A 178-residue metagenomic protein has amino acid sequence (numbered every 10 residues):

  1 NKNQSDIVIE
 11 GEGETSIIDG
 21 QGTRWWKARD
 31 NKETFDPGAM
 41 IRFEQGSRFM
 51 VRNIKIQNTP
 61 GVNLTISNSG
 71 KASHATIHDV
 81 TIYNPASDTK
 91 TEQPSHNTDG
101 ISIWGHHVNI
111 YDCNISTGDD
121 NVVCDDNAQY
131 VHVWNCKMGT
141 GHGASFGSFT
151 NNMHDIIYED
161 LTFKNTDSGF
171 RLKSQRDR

Functional and structural regions predicted by a protein language model:
N1-R178: Extracellular/periplasmic carbohydrate-active domains that bind, remodel, or depolymerize complex polysaccharides
